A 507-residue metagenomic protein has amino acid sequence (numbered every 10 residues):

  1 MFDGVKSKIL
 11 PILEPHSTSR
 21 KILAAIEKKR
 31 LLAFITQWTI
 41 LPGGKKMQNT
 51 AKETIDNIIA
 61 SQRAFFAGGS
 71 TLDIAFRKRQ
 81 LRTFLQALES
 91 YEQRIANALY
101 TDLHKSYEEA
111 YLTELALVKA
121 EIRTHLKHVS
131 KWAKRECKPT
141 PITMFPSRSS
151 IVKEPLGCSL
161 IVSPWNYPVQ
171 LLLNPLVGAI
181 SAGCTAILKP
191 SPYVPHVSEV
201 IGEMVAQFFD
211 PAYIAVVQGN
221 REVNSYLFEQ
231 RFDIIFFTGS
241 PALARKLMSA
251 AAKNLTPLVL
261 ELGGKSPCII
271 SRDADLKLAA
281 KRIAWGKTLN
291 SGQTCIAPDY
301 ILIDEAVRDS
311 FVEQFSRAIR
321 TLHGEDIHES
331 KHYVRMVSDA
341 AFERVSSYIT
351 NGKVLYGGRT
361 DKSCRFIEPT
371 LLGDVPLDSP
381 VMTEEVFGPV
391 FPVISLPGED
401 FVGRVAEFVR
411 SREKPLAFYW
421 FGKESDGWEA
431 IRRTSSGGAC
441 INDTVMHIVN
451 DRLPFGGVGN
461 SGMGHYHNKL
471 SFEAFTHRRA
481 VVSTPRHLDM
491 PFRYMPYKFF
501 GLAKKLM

Functional and structural regions predicted by a protein language model:
S7, S17-R20, R30: Low-acidity, Ser/Thr- and Arg-rich intrinsically disordered low-complexity segments
K28-K46: Short, Lys/Arg-enriched N-terminal segments with co-localized hydrophobic residues within the first ~10-30 amino acids
I40, D73-F76, I269, I367-M507: Conserved C-terminal structural/oligomerization subdomain of aldehyde/semialdehyde dehydrogenase
I40-S150: N-terminal Rossmann-like NAD(P)+-binding subdomain of aldehyde/semialdehyde dehydrogenases
N49, A242-L377, E399-F401, I441: ALDH superfamily catalytic-core signature
R77, I122, G183, I214 (+6 more regions): Residue-level signal for inorganic ion chemistry
T140-L278: Rossmann-like NAD(P) dinucleotide-binding subdomain of oxidoreductase/dehydrogenase enzymes
